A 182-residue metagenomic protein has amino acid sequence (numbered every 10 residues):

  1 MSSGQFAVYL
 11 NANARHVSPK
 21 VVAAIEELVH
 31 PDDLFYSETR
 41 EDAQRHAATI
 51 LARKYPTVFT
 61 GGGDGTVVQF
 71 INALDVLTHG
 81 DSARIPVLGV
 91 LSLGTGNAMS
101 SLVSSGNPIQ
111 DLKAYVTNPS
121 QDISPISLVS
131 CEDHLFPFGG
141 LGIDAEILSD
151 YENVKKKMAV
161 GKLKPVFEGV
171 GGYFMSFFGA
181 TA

Functional and structural regions predicted by a protein language model:
M1-G61, T66-V68, N72-L77, Q110-K113: ATP/NTP phosphate-donor binding region
Y9-L10, S37, V76, S82-A182: Catalytic core of DAGKc-family lipid kinases
